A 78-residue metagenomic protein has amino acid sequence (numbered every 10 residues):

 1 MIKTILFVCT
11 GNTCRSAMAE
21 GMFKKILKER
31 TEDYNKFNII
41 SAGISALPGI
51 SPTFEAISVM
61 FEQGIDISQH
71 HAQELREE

Functional and structural regions predicted by a protein language model:
I2-E78: Conserved active-site segments centered on acidic
